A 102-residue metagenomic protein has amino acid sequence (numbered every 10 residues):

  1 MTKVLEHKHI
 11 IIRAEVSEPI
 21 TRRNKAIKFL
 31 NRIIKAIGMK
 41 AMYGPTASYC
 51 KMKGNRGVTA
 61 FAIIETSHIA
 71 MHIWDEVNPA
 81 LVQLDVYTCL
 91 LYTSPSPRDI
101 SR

Functional and structural regions predicted by a protein language model:
K3, I27, I73: Long, contiguous binding/interaction regions
K3-N24: Terminal, regulation- and interaction-focused segments at domain boundaries
E15, I27-A36: Short Lys/Arg-enriched alpha/beta "domain-start" segment
K25, T46-C50, V86-C89: Solvent-exposed interaction patches of small proteins and small membrane subunits
G38-T46, R102: Short secondary-structure junctions
G44-I63: Compact, glycine-rich, soluble single-domain proteins
F61-T88: Mid-chain, well-packed structural core segment of small domains
Y92-R102: Single conserved hydrophobic/aromatic residue that forms the stacking wall/gate of nucleotide- or nucleobase-binding
